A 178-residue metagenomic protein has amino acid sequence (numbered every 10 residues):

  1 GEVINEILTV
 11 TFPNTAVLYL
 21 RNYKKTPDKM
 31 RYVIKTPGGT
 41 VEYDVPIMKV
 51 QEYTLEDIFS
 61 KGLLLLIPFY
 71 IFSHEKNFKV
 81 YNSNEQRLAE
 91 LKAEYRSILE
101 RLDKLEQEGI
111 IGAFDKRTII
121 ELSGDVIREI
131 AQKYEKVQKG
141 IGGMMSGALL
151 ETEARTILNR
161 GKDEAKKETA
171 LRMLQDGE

Functional and structural regions predicted by a protein language model:
G1, N5, M48, N82-E178: Short, charged alpha-helical interaction segments and adjacent helix-coil junctions
N5-I111: Mixed-charge intrinsically disordered linker/loop segments at interdomain junctions
